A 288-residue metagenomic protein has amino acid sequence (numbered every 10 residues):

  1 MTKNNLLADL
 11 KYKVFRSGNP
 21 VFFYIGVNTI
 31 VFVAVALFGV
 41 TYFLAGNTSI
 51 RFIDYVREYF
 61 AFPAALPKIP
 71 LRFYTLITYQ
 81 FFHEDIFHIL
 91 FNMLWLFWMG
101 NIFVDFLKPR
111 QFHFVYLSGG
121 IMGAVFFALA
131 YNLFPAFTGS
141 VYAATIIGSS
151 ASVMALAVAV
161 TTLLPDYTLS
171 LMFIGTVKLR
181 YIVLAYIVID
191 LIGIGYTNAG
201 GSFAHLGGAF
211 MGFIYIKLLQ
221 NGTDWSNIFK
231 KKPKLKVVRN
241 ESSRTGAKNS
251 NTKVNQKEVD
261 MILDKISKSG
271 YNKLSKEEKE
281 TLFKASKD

Functional and structural regions predicted by a protein language model:
M1-I262, S269: A detector for small-residue-rich transmembrane helices and their helix-helix packing motifs
K253-D288: Terminal membrane-proximal soluble interaction domains of membrane-associated proteins
